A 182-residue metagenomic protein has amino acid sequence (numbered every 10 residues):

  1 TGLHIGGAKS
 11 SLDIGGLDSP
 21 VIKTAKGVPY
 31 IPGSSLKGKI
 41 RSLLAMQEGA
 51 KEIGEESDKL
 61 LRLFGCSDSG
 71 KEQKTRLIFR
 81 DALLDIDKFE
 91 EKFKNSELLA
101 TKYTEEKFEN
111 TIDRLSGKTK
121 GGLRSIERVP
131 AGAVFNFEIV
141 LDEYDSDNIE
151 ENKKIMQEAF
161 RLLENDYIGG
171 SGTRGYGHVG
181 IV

Functional and structural regions predicted by a protein language model:
T1-V182: RNA-binding basic/glycine-rich loop and surface signature characteristic of RAMP-family CRISPR effectors
